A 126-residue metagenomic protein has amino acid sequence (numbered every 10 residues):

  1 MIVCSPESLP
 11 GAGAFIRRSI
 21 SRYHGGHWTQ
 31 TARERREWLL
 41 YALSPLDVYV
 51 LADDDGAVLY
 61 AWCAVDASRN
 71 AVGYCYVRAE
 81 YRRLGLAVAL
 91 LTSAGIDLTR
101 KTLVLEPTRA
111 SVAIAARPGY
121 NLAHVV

Functional and structural regions predicted by a protein language model:
M1-E34: Short amphipathic alpha-helix that is part of the acyltransferase structural core
G26-D54: Active-site rim helix/loop that mediates acceptor-substrate recognition in acyltransferases
Y41-P45, D66, I96-T99: Flexible, charged surface loops at secondary-structure boundaries
D55-C63, N70: Glycine-rich phosphate/pyrophosphate-binding loop shared by adenosine-nucleotide-utilizing enzymes
S68-A79: Conserved acetyl-CoA binding element of GNAT-fold acetyltransferases
V77-D97: Conserved acetyl-CoA-binding loop-helix of GNAT-fold acetyltransferases
D97-V126: Conserved active-site alpha-helix within GNAT-family acetyltransferase domains
